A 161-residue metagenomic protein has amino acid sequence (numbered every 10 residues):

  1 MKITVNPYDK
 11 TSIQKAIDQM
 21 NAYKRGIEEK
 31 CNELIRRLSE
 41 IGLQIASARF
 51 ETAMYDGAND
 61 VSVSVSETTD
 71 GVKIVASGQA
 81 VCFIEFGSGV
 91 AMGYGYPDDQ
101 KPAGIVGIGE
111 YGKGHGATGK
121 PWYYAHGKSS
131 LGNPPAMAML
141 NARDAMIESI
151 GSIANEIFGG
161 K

Functional and structural regions predicted by a protein language model:
M1-G26: N-terminal, Lys/Arg- and Ser/Thr-rich interaction peptides
M1-P7, D56-K161: Charged, low-complexity interaction tracts
M20-K24, R49, I157, K161: Secondary-structure edge/capping motif, primarily at the C-terminal ends of alpha-helices and the immediately following
N21, R25-N32, R36, L140 (+1 more regions): Short amphipathic alpha-helical segments with heptad-repeat character
I27-A46, I74, I150: Non-globular disordered terminal and juxtamembrane segments underlying protein topogenesis/assembly
A48-A58: Short secondary-structure junctions
